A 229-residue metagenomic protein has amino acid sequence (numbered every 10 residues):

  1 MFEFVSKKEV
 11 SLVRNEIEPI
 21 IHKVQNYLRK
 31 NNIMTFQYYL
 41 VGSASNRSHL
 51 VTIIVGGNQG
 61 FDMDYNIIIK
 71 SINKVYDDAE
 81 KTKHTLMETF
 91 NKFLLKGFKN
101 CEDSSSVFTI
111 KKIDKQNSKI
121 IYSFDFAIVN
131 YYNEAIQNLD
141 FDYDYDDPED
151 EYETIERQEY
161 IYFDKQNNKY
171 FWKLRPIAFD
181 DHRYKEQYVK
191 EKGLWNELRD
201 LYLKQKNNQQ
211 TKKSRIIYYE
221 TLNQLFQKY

Functional and structural regions predicted by a protein language model:
M1-S45: Helical scaffold of the NTase/Pol beta-like nucleotidyltransferase catalytic core
F2-V5, T35, T52, G56 (+2 more regions): UBC/E2-like fold recognition across ubiquitin and ubiquitin-like conjugation systems, capturing catalytically active
E3, N66-S71, I128-V129: Short loop/turn segments at strand-loop or loop-helix junctions that form parts of catalytic or ligand-binding pockets
E16, I20-K23, T85, T89 (+2 more regions): Charge-rich, solvent-exposed alpha-helical interaction surfaces
V24-V41, K92-K111, K206-Y229: Short glycine-rich, low-complexity/disordered patches
L28-M63, I67-Y76: Active-site nucleotide-donor binding segment shared across nucleotidyl transfer reactions
L28-N32, E80-A135: Conserved catalytic core of two-metal-ion nucleotidyltransferases
S118-A127, Y131-Y229: Right-hand nucleic-acid polymerase module
